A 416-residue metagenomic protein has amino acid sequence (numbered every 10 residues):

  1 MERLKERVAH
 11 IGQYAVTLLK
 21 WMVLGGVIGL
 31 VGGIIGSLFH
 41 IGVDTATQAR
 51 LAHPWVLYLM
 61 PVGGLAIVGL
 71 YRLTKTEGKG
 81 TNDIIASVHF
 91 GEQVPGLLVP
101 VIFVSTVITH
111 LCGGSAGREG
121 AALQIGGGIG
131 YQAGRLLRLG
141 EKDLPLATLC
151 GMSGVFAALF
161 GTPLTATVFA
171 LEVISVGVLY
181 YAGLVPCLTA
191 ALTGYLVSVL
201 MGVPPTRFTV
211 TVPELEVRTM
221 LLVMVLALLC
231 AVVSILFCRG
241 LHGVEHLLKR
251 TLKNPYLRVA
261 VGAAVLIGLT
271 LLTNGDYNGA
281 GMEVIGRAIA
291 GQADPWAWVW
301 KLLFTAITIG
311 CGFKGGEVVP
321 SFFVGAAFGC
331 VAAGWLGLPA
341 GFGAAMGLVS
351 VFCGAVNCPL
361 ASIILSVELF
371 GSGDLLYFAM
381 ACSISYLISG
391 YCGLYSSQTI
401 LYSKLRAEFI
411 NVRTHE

Functional and structural regions predicted by a protein language model:
M1-E416: Alpha-helical transmembrane segments and immediately membrane-proximal extracytoplasmic
